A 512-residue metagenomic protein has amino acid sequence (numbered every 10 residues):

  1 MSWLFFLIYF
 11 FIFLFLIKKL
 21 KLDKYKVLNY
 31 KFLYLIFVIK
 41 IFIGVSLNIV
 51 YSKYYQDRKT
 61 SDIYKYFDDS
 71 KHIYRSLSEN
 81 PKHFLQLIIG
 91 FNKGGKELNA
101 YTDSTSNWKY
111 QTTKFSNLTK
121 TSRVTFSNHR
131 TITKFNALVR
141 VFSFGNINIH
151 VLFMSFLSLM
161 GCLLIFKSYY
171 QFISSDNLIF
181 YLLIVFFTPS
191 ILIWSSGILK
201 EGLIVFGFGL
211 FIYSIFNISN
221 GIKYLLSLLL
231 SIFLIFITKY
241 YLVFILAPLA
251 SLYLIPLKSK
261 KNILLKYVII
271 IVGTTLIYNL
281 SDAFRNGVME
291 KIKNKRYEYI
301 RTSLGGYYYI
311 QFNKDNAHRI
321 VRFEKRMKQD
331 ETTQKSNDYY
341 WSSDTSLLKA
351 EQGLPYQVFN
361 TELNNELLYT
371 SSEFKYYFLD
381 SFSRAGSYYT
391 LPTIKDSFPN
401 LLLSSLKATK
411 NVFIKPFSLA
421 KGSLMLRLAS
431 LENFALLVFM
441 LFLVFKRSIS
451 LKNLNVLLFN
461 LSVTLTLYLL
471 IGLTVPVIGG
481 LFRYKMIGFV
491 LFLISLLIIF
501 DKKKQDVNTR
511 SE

Functional and structural regions predicted by a protein language model:
L14-F15, C162, A408, V412-S418 (+1 more regions): Hydrophobic, aromatic-rich transmembrane alpha-helices and their immediate juxtamembrane boundary segments
K18-L20, H150-F172, V438-F442: Transmembrane-helix motifs of polytopic, lipid-linked glycan transferases
L22-D23, Y170-F172, N217-I222, F442-V463: Membrane-interface helix-loop-helix junctions at transmembrane boundaries of multi-pass membrane enzymes, predominantly
L28-K31, I222-L226, L257-V272: Membrane-interfacial entry segments at the cytosolic side of transmembrane helices
D69-V124, Y267, N279-A408, A420: Membrane-proximal stem/loop segments at transmembrane-domain junctions that anchor or position
F144, I165-F187: Transmembrane-helix signature of polytopic, membrane-embedded enzymes that assemble or transfer cell-envelope glycans
L192-I193, F211-S214, L225-V243, I270-T275: Membrane-interface alpha helices of multi-pass inner-membrane proteins
S196-K200: Short acidic/glycine- and proline-prone juxtamembrane loop motifs at membrane-interface regions of multi-pass membrane
